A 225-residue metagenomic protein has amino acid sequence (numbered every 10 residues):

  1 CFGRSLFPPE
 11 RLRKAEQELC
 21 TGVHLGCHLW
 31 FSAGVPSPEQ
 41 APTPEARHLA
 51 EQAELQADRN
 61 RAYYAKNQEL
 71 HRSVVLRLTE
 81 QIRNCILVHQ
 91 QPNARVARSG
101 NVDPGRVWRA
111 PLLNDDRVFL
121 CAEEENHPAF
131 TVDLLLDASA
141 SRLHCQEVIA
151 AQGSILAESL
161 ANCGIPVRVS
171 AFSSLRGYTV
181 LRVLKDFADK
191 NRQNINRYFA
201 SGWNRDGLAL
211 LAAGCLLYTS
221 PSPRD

Functional and structural regions predicted by a protein language model:
C1-A129: Acidic/polar low-complexity segments with low predicted structural confidence
K66, S141-V148, Y198-G202: Conserved aromatic-histidine-acidic binding/catalytic patches
L78, I82, L156-L160, L217: Hydrophobic, Leu/Ile/Phe/Ala-enriched alpha-helical segments that form helix-helix packing faces
R109, E124-L184: Von Willebrand factor
F119, Q152, A209-A212: Well-ordered alpha-helical segments embedded in enzymatic catalytic cores
F187-L217: Von Willebrand factor
Y218-D225: Conserved small/polar residues in nucleotide/adenosyl-binding loops
